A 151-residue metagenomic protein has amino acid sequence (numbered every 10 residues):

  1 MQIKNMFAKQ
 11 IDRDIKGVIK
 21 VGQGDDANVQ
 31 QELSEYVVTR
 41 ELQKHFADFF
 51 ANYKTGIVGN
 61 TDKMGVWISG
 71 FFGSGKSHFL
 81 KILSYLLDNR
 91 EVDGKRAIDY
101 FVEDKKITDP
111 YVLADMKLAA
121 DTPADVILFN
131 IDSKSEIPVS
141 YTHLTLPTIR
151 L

Functional and structural regions predicted by a protein language model:
Q2-L42: Charged, amphipathic alpha-helical linker segments immediately N-terminal to NTP-binding catalytic cores
S34-G56: N-terminal pre-Walker A segment at the start of P-loop NTPase domains
G56-K63: Phosphate-binding P-loop
I68: Hydrophobic anchor at the beta1->P-loop junction of P-loop NTPases
K76: Conserved lysine of the Walker
F79: Hydrophobic positions on the alpha1 helix immediately C-terminal to the Walker A/P-loop
S84-A124: Flexible phosphate/Mg2+-sensing switch loops adjacent to catalytic phosphate-binding sites
T142-T148: Conserved small/polar residues in nucleotide/adenosyl-binding loops
